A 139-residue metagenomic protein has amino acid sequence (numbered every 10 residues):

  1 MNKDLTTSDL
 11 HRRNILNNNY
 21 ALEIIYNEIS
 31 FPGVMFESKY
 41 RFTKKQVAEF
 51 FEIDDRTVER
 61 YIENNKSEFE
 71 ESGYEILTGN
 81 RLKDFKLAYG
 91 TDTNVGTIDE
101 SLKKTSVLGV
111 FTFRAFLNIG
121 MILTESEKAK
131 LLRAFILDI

Functional and structural regions predicted by a protein language model:
M1-I139: An anion-engaging/catalytic patch
